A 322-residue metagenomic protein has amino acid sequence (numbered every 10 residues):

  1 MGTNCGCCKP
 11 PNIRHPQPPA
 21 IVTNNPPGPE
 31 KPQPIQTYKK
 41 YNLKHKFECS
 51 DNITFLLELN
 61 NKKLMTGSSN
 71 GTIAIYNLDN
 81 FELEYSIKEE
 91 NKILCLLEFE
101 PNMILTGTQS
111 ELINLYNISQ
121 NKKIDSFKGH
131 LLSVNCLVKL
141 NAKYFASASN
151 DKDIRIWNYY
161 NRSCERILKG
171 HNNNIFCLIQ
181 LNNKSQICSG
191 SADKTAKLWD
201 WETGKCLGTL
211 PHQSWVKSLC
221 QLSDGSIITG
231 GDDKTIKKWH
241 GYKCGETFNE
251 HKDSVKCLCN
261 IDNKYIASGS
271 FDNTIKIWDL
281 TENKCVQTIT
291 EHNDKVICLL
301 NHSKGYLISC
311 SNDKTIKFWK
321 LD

Functional and structural regions predicted by a protein language model:
P32-S50: A short helix->beta-strand "capping" segment at the edge of beta-propeller domains
K46-I53, I87-L94, F127-V134, L168-I175 (+3 more regions): WD40/WD-repeat beta-propeller blade N-cap
E58-N61, E98-P101, K139-A142, Q180-K184 (+3 more regions): Residue-level detector of Asp-centered blade-edge/turn motifs that repeat once per structural unit in beta-propeller
G67-N70, G107-S110, A148-D151, G190-D193 (+4 more regions): Conserved strand-to-loop turn within each blade of WD40 beta-propeller repeats
I73-Y76, I113-N117, I154-W157, A196-W199 (+3 more regions): WD40-repeat beta-propellers
L78-F81, I118-N121, Y159-R162, W201-G204 (+3 more regions): Short loop/turn segments that connect beta-strands within beta-propeller blades
I297-D322: Blade-level signature of beta-propeller repeat domains, shared across WD40, Kelch, NHL, RCC1 and BNR/Asp-box propellers
